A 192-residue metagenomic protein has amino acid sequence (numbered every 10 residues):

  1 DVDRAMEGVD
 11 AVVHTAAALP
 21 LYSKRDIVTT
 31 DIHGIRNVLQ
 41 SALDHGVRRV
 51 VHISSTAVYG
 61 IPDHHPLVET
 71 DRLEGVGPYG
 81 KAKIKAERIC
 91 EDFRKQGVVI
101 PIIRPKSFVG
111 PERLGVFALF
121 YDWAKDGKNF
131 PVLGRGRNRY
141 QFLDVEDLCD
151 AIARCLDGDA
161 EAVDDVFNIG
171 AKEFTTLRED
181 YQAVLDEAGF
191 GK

Functional and structural regions predicted by a protein language model:
D1-H33, N37, S41, T56-I61: NAD(P)H-binding glycine-rich loop region in Rossmannoid oxidoreductase-like domains and their noncatalytic homologs
L19, T56-D63, L73, K106-V109 (+1 more regions): Active-site segment of SDR-like NAD(P)-dependent oxidoreductases
H33, N37-Y79, F93, P101: Conserved Rossmann-fold NAD(P)-dependent oxidoreductase catalytic core, especially the SDR/UDP-sugar
R72, Y121-L133, F190-G191: A short C-terminal helix-loop "cap" of Rossmann-like NAD(P)-dependent dehydrogenase/epimerase domains
A82: Active-site helix of classical SDR
K85, R113-L119, L133-D157, D164-N168 (+1 more regions): Substrate-positioning beta->alpha
E87-P111: Conserved beta-loop-beta element that borders a ligand/cofactor-binding pocket
G158-K192: Mid/C-terminal beta-alpha module of Rossmann-like enzyme folds, strongest in SDR-family dehydrogenases/epimerases
